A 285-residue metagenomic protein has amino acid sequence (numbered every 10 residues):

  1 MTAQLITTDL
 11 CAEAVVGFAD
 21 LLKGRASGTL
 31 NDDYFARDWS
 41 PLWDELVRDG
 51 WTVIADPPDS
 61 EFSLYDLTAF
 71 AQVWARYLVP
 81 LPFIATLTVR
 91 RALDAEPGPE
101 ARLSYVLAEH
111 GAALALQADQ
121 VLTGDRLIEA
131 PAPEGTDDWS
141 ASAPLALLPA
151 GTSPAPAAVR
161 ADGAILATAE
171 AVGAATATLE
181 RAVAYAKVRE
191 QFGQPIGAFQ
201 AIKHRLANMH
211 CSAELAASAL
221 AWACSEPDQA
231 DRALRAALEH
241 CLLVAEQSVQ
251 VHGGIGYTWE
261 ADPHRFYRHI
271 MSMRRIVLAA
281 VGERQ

Functional and structural regions predicted by a protein language model:
M1-Y77, A164-Q285: Alpha-helical interface subdomain recognition
R76-E180: FAD-binding core of flavoproteins
